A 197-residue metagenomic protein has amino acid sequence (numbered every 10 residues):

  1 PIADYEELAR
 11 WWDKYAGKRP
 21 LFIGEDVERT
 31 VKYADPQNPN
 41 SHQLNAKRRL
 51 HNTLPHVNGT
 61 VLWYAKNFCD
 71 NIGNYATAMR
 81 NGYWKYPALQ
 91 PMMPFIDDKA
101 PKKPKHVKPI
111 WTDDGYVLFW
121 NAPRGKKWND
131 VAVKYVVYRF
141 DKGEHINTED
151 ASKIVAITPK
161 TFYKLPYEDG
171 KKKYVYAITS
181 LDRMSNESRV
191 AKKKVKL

Functional and structural regions predicted by a protein language model:
P1-I2, A9-F95: Substrate-binding cleft of secreted/luminal carbohydrate-active enzymes
T60, W120, V137, I178: Hydrophobic, well-ordered secondary-structure elements that form the walls of internal hydrophobic environments
N74-D130, R183-L197: Pro/Thr/Ser/Gly-rich low-complexity, intrinsically disordered linker/stalk tracts
G115, A132-V136, K173-V175: Exposed beta-strand and adjacent loop surfaces of beta-rich binding modules that mediate intermolecular recognition
P123-E149, V190: Solvent-exposed loop/turn segments flanking beta-strands in beta-repeat/beta-sandwich domains
E149-A156: Local beta-strand/beta-hairpin segments that build beta-sheet-rich folds
T158-K164: Short S/T/G- and acidic-enriched coil/turn segments that sit immediately N-terminal to beta-strands in beta-sandwich
L165-S188: Beta-strand-rich modules
